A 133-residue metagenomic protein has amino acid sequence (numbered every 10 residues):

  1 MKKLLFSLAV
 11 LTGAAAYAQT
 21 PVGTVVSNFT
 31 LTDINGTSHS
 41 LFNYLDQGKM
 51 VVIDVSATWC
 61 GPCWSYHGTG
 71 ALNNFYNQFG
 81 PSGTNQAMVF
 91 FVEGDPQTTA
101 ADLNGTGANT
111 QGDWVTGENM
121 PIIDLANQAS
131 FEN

Functional and structural regions predicted by a protein language model:
M1-P21: Bacterial Sec-dependent N-terminal signal peptides
A18-N28, T37: A domain-start/cap signature at the N-terminus of enzymes
F29-V51, N77-P81: A short beta-strand-turn-helix
T30, E93-T98, A126-Q128: Short beta-alpha junction loops
M50-V51, V55-N73, Q97-T98: Conserved redox-active cysteine motifs that mediate thiol-disulfide chemistry, especially di-cysteine Cys-X(1-2)-Cys
V51-V55, Q86-E93, M120-D124: Structural recognition of the beta-strand scaffold that forms the well-ordered cores of secreted hydrolase catalytic
T69-N77, A129-S130: Alpha-helical scaffolding within the catalytic cores of extracellular/periplasmic polymer-degrading hydrolases
N104-N133: Short, internal strand/loop/helix patches that form the active-site neighborhood or redox-interaction surface
